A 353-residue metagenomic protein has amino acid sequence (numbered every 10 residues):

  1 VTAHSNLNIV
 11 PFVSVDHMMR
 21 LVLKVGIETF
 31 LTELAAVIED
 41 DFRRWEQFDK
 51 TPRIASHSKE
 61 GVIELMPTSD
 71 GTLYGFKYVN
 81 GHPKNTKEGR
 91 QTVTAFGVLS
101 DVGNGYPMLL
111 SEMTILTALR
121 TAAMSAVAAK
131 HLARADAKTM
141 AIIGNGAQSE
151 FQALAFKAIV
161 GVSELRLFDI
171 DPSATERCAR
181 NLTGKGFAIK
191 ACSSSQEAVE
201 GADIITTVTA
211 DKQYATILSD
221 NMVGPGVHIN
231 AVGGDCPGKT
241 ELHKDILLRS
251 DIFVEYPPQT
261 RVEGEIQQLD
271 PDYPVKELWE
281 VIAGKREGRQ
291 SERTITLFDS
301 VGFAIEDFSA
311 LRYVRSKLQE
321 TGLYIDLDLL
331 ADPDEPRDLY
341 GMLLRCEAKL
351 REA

Functional and structural regions predicted by a protein language model:
V1-A118, A126, D136, I305-F308 (+1 more regions): N-terminal ligand-binding/catalytic initiation module
L132-T139, G161, G224-P225: Short helix-loop-beta connector
N145-G146: Glycine-rich Rossmann-fold phosphate-binding loop(s) that bind the pyrophosphate of adenine dinucleotide cofactors
I159-T183: NAD(P)-binding Rossmann-fold cofactor-contacting core
F187-A202, L218: Short acidic low-complexity segments
T209-D211, G233-G234: Short glycine-/small-residue-rich Rossmann-like dinucleotide-binding loops
M222-E287: Rossmann-fold NAD(P)-binding glycine/threonine-rich loop
A283-Q290, T294-A353: Glycine-rich phosphate/adenylate-binding loop
